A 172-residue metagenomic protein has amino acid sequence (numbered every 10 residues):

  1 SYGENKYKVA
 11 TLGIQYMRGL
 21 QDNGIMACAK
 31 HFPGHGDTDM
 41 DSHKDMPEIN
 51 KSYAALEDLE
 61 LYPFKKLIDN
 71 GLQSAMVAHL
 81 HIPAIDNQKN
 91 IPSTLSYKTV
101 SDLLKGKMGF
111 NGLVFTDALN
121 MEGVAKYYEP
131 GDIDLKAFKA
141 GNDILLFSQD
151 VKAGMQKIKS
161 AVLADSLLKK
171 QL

Functional and structural regions predicted by a protein language model:
S1: Long, structured ligand/cofactor-binding scaffold of large enzymes
E4-K170: Second-shell residues forming the walls of enzyme active-site clefts
